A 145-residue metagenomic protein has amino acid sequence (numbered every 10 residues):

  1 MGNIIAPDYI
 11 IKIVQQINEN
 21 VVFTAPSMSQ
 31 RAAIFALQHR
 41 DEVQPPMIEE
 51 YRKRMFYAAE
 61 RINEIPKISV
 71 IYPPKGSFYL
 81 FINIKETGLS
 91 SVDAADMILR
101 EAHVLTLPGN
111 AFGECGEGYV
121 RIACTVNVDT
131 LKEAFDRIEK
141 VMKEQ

Functional and structural regions predicted by a protein language model:
M1-R52, R61, M142: Conserved core segment of the aminotransferase class I/II
N3-I5, F81-N83, A123-T125: Short hydrophobic/aromatic beta-strand micro-patches that form the beta-sheet surface supporting nucleotide- or nucleic
I11, S29-Q30, S91, A95 (+1 more regions): A general structural signal for well-ordered alpha-helical segments in protein cores
Q30, I34, E50-A59, I71-N83: Conserved glycine-rich beta-strand-loop-beta hairpin in the small C-terminal domain of fold type I
A59, K67-I71, L105-N110: A short linear hydrophobic-aromatic micro-motif
S90, M97-T106, F112-Q145: PLP-dependent enzyme catalytic core of the Aspartate aminotransferase-like
